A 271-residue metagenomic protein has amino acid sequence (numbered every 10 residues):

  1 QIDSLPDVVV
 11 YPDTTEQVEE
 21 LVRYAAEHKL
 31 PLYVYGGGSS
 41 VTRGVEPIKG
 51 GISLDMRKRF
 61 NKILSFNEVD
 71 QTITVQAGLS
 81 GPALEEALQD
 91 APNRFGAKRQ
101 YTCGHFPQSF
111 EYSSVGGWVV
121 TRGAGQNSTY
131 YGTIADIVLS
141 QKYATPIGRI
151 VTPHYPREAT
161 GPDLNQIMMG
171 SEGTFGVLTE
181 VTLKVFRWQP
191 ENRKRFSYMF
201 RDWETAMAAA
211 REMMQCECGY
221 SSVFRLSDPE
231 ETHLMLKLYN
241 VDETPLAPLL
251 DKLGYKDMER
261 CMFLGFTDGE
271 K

Functional and structural regions predicted by a protein language model:
Q1, S197-M199, M207-K271: C-terminal substrate-recognition/cap domain of FAD-linked oxidoreductases
Q1-R59: Glycine-rich N-terminal segment of FAD-binding domains in flavoprotein oxidoreductases, spanning the beta-loop-helix
P6, H28, Q71, I137 (+2 more regions): Residues at beta-strand starts and edge strands
V8-D13, K184, R195-R201, F263-T267: Short, well-ordered beta-strand elements within core beta-sheets of diverse protein domains
A25, G148, G265: Residue-level signal for inorganic ion chemistry
G36-S39, Q108, P229: Short, ordered loop/turn segments at secondary-structure junctions
P47-G51, W118-T121, L238-Y239: Short low-complexity, flexible loop/linker segments enriched in glycine and/or proline with clustered acidic
K62-R225: FAD-binding subdomain of flavoenzyme oxidoreductases
